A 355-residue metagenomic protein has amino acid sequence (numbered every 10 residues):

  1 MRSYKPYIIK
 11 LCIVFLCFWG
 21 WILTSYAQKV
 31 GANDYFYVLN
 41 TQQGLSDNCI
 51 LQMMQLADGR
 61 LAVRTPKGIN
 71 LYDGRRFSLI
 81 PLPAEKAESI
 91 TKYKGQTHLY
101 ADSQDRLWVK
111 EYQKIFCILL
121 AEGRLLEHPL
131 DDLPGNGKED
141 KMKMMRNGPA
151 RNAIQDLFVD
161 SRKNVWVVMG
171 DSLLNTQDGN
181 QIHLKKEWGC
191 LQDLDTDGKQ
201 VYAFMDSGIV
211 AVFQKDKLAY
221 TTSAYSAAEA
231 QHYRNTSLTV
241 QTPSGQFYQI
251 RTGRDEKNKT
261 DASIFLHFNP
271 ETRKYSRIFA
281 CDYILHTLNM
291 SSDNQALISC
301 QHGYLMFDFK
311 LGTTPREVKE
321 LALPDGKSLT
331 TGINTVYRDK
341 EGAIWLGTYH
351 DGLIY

Functional and structural regions predicted by a protein language model:
M1-Y355: Carboxylate-rich, polar loop motifs that coordinate divalent cations or form catalytic acidic clusters
